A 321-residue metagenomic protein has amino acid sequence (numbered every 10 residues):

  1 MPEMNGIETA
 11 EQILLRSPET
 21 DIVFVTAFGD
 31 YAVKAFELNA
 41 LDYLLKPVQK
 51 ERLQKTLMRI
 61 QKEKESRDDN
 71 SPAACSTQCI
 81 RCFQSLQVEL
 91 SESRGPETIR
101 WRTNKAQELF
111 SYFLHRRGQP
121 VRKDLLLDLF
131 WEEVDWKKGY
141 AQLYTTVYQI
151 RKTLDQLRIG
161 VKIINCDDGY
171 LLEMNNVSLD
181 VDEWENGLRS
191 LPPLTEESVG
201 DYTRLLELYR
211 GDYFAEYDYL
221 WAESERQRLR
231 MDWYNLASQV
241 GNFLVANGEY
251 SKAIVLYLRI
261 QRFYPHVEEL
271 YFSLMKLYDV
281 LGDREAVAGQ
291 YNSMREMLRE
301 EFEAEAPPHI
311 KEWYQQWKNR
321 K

Functional and structural regions predicted by a protein language model:
M1-R67: CheY-like receiver
I7, V199-E207, M231-K321: An N-terminal, helix-rich hydrophobic module
N39, P47, R117, Y264-P265: Short helix/strand-capping hinge loops at secondary-structure junctions that flank key functional elements
K50-E51, K55-R102, V161-I163, D168-G169: Short boundary/linker motifs that mark transitions into or out of structured domains
E97-F130, I150: Short amphipathic alpha-helical recognition elements used for nucleic-acid or partner binding across transcription
R102-S111, W136-Q156: DNA-recognition element of transcription regulators
R158-L194, I310-K321: A short linear beta-strand->loop->alpha-helix hinge motif most characteristic of winged-helix/helix-turn-helix
L188-W221, F302-E303: Short acidic-capped amphipathic helix/loop micro-motif used as an active-site/signal-coupling element
